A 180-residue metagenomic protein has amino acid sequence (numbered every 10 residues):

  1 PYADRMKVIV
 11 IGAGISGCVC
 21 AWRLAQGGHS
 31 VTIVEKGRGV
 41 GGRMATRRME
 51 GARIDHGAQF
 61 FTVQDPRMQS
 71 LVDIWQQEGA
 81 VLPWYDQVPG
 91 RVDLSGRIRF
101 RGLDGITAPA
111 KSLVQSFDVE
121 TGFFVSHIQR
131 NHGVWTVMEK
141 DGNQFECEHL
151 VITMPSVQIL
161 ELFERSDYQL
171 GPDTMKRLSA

Functional and structural regions predicted by a protein language model:
R5-S16: Beta1/beta-strand and adjacent pyrophosphate-binding region of the FAD-binding site in flavoprotein oxidoreductases
V8, A21, H29-V31, V119 (+1 more regions): Hydrophobic anchor at the start of a short beta-strand that flanks the dinucleotide cofactor-binding loop
I11, A25-E50: Glycine-rich FAD pyrophosphate-binding loop
R23, T46-Y85: N-terminal FAD cofactor-binding segment of flavoenzymes
G41, C147-A180: Central helical "cap/lid" subdomain
F60-P66, Y85, R91-S112: Short beta-strand to alpha-helix junction loop
T121-T136: A conserved short coil-to-beta-strand element within the FAD-binding core of flavoproteins
K140-G142: Glycine-centered tight beta-turn/hairpin loop motif at sheet-sheet or coil-to-beta transitions
